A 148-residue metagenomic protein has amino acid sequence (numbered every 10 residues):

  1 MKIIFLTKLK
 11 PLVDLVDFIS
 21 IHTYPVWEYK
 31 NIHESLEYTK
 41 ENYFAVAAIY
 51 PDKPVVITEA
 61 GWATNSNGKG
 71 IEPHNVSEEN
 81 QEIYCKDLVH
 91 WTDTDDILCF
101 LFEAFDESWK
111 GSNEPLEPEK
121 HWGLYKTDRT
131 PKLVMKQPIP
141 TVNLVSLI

Functional and structural regions predicted by a protein language model:
M1-Y38, W62: Aromatic- and acid-rich polysaccharide-binding/catalytic face of secreted or lumenal carbohydrate-active enzymes
D14-D17, Y50-V55, T94-L98: Loop/turn elements at helix/coil->beta-strand transitions in domains of secreted/extracellular proteins
D17, K86-H90: Extended low-complexity acidic/polar segments
I21-E28, I49-Q81, A104-N113: Active-site clefts of carbohydrate-active enzymes
H33-E41, E72-I83: Alpha-helix N-cap and loop-to-helix initiation/capping positions
N42-P51, L88: Alpha-helix-loop-beta-strand connector modules within alpha/beta enzyme cores
G70-N80, W91-I148: Aromatic-rich peripheral "rim/lid" segments of glycoside hydrolase catalytic domains that contact and position glycan
